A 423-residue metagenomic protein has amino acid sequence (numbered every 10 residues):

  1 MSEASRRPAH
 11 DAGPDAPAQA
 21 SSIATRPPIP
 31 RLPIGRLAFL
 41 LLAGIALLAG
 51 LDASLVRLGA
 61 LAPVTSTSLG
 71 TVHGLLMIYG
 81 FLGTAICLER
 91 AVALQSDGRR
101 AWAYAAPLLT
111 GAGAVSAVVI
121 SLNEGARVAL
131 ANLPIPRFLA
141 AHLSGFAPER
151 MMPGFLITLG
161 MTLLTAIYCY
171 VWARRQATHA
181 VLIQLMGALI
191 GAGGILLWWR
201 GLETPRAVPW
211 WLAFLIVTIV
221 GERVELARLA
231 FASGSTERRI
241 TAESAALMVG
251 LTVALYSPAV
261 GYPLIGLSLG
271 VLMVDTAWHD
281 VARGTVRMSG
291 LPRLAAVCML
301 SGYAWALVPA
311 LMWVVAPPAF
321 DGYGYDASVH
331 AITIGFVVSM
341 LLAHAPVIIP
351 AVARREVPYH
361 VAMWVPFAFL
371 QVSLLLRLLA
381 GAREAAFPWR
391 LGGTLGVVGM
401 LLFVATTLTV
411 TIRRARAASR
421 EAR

Functional and structural regions predicted by a protein language model:
S2-R423: Hydrophobic alpha-helical transmembrane segments of multi-pass integral membrane proteins
